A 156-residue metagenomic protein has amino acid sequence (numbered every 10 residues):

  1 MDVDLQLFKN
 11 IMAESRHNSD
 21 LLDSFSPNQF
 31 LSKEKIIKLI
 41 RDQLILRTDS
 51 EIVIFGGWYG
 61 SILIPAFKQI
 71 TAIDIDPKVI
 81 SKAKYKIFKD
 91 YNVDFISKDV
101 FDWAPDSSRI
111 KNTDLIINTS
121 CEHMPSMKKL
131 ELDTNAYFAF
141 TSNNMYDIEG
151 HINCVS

Functional and structural regions predicted by a protein language model:
M1-T48: S-adenosyl-L-methionine
R47-Y59: Conserved class I S-adenosyl-L-methionine
S50, K68, K111-D114: Conserved acidic residues
W58-K68: Conserved SAM-binding loop of SAM-dependent methyltransferases across substrates and taxa, primarily the Class I
P65-A66, D106-R109, S126-L132: A short acidic, amphipathic alpha-helical/loop segment
Q69-D74: Conserved SAM-binding motif I beta-strand of class I
I75-L115, T119: S-adenosyl-L-methionine
P125-S156: C-terminal substrate-binding/active-site "lid" region of AdoMet-derived donor-dependent transferases
